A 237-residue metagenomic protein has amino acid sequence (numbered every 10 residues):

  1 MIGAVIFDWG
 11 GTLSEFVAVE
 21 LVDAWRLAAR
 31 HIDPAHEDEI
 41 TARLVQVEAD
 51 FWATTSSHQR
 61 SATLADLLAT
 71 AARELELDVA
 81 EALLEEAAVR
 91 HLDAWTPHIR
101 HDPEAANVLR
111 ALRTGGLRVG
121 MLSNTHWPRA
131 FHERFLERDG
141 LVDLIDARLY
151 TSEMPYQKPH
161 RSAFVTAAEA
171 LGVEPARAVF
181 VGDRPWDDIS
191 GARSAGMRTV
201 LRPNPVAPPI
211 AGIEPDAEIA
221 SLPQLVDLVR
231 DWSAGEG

Functional and structural regions predicted by a protein language model:
M1-F7, E15-A18, A35-E39, R100 (+4 more regions): Asp-based, Mg2+/Mn2+-dependent phosphohydrolase catalytic module
M1-R110, T114-G115, R129-A130: N-terminal helical cap/lid subdomain that shapes the substrate entry/recognition surface in HAD-like hydrolases
